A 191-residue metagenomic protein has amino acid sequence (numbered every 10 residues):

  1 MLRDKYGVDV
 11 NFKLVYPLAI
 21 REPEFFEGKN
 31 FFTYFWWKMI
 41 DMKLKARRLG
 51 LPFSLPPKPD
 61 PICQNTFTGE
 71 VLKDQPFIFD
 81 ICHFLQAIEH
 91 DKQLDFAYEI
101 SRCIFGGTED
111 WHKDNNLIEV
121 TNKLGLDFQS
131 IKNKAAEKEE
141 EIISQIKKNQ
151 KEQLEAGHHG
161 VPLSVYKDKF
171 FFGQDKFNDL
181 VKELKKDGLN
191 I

Functional and structural regions predicted by a protein language model:
M1-I104: Structural alpha/beta surface segment adjacent to cysteine/selenocysteine redox centers across thiol/disulfide enzymes
M1-V8, H90, D95-I191: C-terminal cap of thioredoxin/glutaredoxin-like
